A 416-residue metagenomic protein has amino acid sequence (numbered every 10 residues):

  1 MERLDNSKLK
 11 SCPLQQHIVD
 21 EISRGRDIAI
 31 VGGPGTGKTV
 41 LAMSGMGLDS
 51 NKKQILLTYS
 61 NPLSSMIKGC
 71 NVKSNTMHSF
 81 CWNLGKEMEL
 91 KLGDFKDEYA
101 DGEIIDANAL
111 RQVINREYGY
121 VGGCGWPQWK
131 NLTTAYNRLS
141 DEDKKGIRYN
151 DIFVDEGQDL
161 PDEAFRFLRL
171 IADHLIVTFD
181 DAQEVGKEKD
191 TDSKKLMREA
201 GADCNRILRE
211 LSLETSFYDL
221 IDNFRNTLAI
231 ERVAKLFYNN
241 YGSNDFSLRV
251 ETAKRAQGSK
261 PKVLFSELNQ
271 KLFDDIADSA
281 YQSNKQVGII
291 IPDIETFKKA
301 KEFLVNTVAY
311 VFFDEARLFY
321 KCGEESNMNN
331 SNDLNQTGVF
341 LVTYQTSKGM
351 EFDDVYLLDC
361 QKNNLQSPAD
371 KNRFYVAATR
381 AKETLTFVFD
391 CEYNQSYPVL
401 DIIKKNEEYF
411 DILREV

Functional and structural regions predicted by a protein language model:
M1-E21, F95, Y99-I104: Pre-P-loop entry segment of helicase/translocase ATPase cores
M1-L4, C124, L139-K145, D411-V416: Short, Lys/Arg-enriched, disordered terminal segments
S11-H17, R24-C81, I147, D151 (+2 more regions): Conserved helicase motor core of SF1/SF2 NTP-dependent helicases
S74-C81, E98-I152, G157-F167, L341-V342: Conserved helicase/translocase P-loop NTPase motor core
K91-G93, A109: Membrane-proximal bilayer-interacting regions
